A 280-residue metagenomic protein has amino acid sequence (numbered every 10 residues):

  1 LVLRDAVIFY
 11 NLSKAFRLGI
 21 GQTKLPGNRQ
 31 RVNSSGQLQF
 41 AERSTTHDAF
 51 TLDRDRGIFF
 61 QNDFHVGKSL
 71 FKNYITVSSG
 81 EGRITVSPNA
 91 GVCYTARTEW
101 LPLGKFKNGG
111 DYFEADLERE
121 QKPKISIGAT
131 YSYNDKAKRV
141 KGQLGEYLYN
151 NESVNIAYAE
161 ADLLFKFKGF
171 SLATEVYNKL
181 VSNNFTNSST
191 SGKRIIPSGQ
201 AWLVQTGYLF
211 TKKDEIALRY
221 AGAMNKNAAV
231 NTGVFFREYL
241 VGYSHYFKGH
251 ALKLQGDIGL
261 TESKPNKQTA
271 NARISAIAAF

Functional and structural regions predicted by a protein language model:
L1, Q22-P26, V77-E81, P102 (+7 more regions): Transmembrane beta-strands of outer-membrane beta-barrel pores
L1-L3, V7, V32-Q37, T85-N89 (+6 more regions): Outer-membrane beta-barrel translocator domains and adjoining extracellular loop/strand segments of Gram-negative
L1-R83, S87-G104, P123, F165 (+2 more regions): Outer membrane beta-barrel
L18, F71-I75, P123-A129, L172-T174 (+5 more regions): Transmembrane beta-strands of outer-membrane beta-barrel proteins
R54, D63-S69, E175-K179, S263-N266: A general structural signal for short secondary-structure boundary/capping elements
Y94-K105, H245, L252, Q268-F280: Outer-membrane beta-barrel "beta-signal"
E99-P102, K107-K226: Detector for outer-membrane/organellar transmembrane beta-barrel domains, recognizing the amphipathic beta-strand
T211-Q255, T261, P265-A272: Long, positively charged, glycine-interspersed low-complexity recognition regions
